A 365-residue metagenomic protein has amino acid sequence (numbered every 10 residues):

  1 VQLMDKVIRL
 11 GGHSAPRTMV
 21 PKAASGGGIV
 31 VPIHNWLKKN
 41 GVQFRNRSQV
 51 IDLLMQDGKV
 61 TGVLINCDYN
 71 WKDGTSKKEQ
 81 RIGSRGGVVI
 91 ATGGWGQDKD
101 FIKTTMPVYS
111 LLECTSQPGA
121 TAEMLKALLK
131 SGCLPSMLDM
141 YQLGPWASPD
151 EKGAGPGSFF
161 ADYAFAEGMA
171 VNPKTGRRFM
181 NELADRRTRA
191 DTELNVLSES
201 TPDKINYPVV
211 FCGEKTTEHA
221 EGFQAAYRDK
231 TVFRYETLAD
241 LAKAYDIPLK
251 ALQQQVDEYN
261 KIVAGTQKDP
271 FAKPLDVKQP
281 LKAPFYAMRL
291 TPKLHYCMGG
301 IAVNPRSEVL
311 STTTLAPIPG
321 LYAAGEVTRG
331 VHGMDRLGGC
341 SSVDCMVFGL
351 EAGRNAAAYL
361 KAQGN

Functional and structural regions predicted by a protein language model:
V1-A15, Y235-A251, D257-E258: Rossmann-like flavin
V1-E79, R85, K99-F101, S148-P149 (+1 more regions): Conserved redox-cofactor binding core of oxidoreductases
M19-V20, E79, T115-Q117, G157-D162 (+4 more regions): Short Gly/Pro-enriched turn/cap motifs at secondary-structure boundaries
N70-E151, S307, C345-E351, N355: Glycine-rich loop(s) and the adjacent beta-strand/alpha-helix scaffold that form part
G96-I102, H219-E221, G330-H332: Short acidic/His/Gly/Ser-rich catalytic and metal-binding motifs that mark active-site loops of diverse hydrolases
L125-L129, L134-I247, A251: An anion/pyrophosphate-binding glycine-rich loop and adjacent beta-alpha core in soluble alpha-beta enzymes
A251-D335: A glycine-rich dinucleotide-binding beta-alpha-beta segment and adjacent secondary-structure elements that constitute
T313-Q363: Catalytic phosphate/nucleotide-handling subdomain of diverse soluble enzymes
